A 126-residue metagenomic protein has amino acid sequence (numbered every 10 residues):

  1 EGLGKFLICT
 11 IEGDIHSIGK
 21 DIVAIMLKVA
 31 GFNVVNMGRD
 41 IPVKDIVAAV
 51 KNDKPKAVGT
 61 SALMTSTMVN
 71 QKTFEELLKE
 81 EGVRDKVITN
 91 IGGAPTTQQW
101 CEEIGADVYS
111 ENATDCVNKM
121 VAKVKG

Functional and structural regions predicted by a protein language model:
E1-V23: Long amphipathic N-terminal alpha/beta scaffold segment
K20-A30, V35-A106, D115, K119: Cofactor-cradling patches in redox/metallo enzymes
M120-K125: Short, hydrophobic alpha-helical segments
